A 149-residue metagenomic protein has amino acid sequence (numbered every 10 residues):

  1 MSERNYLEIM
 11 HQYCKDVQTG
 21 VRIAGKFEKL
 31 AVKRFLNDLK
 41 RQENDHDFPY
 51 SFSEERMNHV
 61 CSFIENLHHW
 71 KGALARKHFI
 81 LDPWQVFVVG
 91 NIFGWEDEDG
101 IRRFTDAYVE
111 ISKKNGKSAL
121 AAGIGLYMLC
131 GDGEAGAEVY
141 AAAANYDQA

Functional and structural regions predicted by a protein language model:
S2-A149: Phosphate/NTP-binding elements of NTP-utilizing enzymes
